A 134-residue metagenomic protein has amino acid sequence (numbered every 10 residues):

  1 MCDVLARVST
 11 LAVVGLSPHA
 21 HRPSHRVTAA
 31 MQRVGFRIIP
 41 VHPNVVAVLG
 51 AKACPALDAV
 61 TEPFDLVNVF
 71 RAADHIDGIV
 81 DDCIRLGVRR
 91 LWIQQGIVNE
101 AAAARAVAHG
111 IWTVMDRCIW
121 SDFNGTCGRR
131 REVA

Functional and structural regions predicted by a protein language model:
L11-V14: Conserved beta-strand elements of the Class I
S17-L49: NAD(P)-binding Rossmann-fold cofactor-contacting core
Q32, N44-D65: N-terminal glycine-/serine-/threonine-rich beta1-alpha1-beta2 phosphate-ribose binding loop of Rossmann-like
F36, L86-L91, H109-I111: A short helix->loop->beta-strand "cap" motif at the edges of active sites that frequently abuts
L57-I97: Mid-chain, well-packed structural core segment of small domains
Q95-F123, C127-R129: Rossmann-fold NAD(P)-binding glycine/threonine-rich loop
